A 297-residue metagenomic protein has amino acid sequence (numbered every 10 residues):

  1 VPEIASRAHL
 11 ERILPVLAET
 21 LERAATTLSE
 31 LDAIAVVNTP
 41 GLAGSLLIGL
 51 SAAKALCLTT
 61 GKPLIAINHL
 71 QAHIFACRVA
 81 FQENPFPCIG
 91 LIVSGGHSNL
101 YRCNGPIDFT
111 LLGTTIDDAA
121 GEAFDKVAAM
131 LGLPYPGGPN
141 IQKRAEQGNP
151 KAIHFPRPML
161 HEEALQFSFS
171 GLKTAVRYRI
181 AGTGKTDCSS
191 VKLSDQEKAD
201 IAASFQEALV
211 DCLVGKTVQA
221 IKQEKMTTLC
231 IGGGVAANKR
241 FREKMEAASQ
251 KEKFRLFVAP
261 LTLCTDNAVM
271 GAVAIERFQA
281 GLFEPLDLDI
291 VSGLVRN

Functional and structural regions predicted by a protein language model:
V1-P40, H69, H73, I201: N-terminal beta-alpha supersecondary unit
A24-E30, A52-H69, H73-A76, E252: Nucleotide and nucleotide-moiety/phosphate-recognizing core
V37-T39, L56, S94, L229-N238: Glycine-rich beta-strand-to-loop/alpha-helix junction loops that act as flexible
A66-I67, E246-G271: Conserved phosphate-binding/catalytic loops in two-lobed NTP-binding clefts
A66-I89, A274: Conserved phosphate-binding catalytic cores of ATP/NTP-utilizing and phosphoryl-transfer enzymes
Q82, G105-N149, K173-T174, Y178-G182: Glycine-rich phosphate-binding loop plus the immediately following alpha-helix
K143-L229, K239-E252, F278, L282 (+1 more regions): A contiguous, well-structured pocket-lining segment that forms one wall/lid of small-molecule binding clefts in soluble
A259-N297: Glycine-rich phosphate-binding/hydrolytic loop that grips phosphoryl groups
